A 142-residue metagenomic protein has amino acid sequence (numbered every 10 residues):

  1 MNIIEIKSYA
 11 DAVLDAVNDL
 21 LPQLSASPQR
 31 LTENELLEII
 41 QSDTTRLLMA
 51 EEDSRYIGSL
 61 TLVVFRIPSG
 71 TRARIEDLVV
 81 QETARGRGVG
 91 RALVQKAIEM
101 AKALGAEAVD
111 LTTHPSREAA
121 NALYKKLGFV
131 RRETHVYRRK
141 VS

Functional and structural regions predicted by a protein language model:
M1-R30: Short amphipathic alpha-helix that is part of the acyltransferase structural core
P28-L47: Active-site rim helix/loop that mediates acceptor-substrate recognition in acyltransferases
M49, R55-V64, R74, V79: Conserved beta-strand in the GNAT
E51-D53, R139-V141: Active-site beta-strand termini and strand-to-loop segments that position acidic
F65-I75, R85, R132: A conserved beta-turn-beta hairpin within the catalytic core of GNAT-like acetyltransferases that forms part
V80, G86-E99, A122-K126: Conserved acetyl-CoA-binding loop-helix of GNAT-fold acetyltransferases
R91, P115-E133, R138-R139: Conserved active-site alpha-helix within GNAT-family acetyltransferase domains
A101-T113: Conserved GNAT acetyl-CoA-binding A-motif
